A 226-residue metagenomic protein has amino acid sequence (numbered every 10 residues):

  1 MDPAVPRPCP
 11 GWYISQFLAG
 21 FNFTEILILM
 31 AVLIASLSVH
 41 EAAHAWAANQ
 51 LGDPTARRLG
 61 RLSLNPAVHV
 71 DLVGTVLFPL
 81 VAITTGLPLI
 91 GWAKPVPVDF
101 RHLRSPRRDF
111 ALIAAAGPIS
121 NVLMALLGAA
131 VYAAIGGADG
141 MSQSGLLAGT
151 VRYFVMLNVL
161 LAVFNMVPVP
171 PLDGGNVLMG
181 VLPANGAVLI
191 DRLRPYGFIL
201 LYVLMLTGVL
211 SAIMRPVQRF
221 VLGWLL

Functional and structural regions predicted by a protein language model:
D2-L226: Hydrophobic transmembrane alpha-helices and their immediate loop junctions in multi-pass integral membrane proteins
